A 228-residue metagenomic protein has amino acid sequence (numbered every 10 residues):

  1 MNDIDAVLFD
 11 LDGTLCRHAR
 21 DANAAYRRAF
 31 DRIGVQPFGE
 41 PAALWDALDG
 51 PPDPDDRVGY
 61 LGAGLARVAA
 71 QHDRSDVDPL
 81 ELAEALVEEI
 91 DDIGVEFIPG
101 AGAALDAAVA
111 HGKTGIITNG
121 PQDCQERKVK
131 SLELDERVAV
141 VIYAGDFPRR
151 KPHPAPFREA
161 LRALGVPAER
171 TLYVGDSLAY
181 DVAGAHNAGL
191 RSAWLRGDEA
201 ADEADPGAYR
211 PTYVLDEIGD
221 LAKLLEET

Functional and structural regions predicted by a protein language model:
M1-I4, V35, G102, D106-V109 (+4 more regions): Asp-based, Mg2+/Mn2+-dependent phosphohydrolase catalytic module
N2-G102: N-terminal helical cap/lid subdomain that shapes the substrate entry/recognition surface in HAD-like hydrolases
